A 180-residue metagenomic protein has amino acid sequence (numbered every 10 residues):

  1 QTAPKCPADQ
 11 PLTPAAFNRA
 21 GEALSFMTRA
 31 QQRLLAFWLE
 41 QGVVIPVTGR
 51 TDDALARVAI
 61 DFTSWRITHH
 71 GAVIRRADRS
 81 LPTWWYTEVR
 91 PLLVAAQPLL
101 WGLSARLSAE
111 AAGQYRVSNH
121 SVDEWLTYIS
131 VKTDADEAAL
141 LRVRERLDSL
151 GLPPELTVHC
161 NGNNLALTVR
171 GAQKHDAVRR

Functional and structural regions predicted by a protein language model:
Q1-K5, P46-T48: Asp-based phosphoryl-transfer active-site loop
A3-A23: A solvent-exposed, charged loop/short amphipathic helix patch at secondary-structure junctions
A8-T13, R29-L35, L39-G42, P91-P98 (+3 more regions): Generic detector of short, locally flexible boundary/turn motifs and exposed helical patches
R19-E22, A36, E40, T87 (+2 more regions): Polar/charged alpha-helical tracts
G21-R29, T168-Q173: Conserved phosphate-coordination/catalytic loops
F26-G113: Active-site phosphate-binding/coordination module
E110-R180: Conserved acidic, metal-coordinating active-site core of Asp-based, Mg2+-dependent phosphoryl-transfer enzymes
